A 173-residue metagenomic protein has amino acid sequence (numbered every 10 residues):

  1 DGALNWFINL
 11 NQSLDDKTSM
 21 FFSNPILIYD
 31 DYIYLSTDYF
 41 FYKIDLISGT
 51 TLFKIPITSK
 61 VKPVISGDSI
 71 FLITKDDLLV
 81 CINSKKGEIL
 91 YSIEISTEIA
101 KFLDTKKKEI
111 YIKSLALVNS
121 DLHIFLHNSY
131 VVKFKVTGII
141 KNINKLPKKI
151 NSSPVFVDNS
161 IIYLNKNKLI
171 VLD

Functional and structural regions predicted by a protein language model:
D1-A3, D45-G49, N83-K86, K135-I139 (+1 more regions): Short loop/turn segments that connect beta-strands within beta-propeller blades
A3-D30, T50-G67, Y91-L117, K141-D158: Extracytoplasmic beta-rich repeat domains
T18-S19, L35-S36, I44, K54-I57 (+1 more regions): Low-complexity, polar/charged sequence tracts that form flexible coils or short amphipathic helices and often embed
Y32-L35, I70-L72, V80, D121-I124 (+1 more regions): Conserved beta-propeller blade signature
D38, L46, K60, S84 (+2 more regions): ATP/adenylate-binding site constellation spanning eukaryotic-like Ser/Thr protein kinases, ABC-transporter
Y39-Y42, K75-L79, N128-V131, N167-I170: Loop/turn residues immediately N-terminal
D121, L126-D173: C-terminal closing repeat unit and adjoining cap/tail of repeat-based domains
